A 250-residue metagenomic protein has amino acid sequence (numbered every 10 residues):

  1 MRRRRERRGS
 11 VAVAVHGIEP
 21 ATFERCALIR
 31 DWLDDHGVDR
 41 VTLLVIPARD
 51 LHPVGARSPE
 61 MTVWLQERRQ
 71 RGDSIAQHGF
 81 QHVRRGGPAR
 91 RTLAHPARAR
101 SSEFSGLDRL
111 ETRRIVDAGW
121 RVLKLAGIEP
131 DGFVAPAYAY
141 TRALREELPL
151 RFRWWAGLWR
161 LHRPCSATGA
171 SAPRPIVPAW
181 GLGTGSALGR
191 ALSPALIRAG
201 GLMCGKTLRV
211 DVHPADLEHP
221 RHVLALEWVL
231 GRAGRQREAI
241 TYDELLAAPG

Functional and structural regions predicted by a protein language model:
M1-S74, V223: Active-site beta->alpha N-cap acidic-glycine motif
R2-E6, V41-T42, W155-A156, T207 (+1 more regions): C-terminal domain-boundary segment and adjacent tail
V11-V15, V41-L43, I75-H78, P130-F133 (+4 more regions): Hydrophobic faces of well-ordered beta-strands that scaffold small-molecule active sites in alpha/beta enzyme cores
G17-R25, P47-E60, V83, V134-A143 (+3 more regions): Acidic-and-aromatic substrate-binding clefts and catalytic sites of carbohydrate-active enzymes
R68, D73-R90: Short, solvent-exposed beta-strand-terminating loops
P88-R109: Active-site gating loops and adjacent loop-to-helix segments of metal-dependent hydrolytic enzymes
F104-P178, V223: Catalytic domains of cell-wall/extracellular-matrix polysaccharide-remodeling enzymes, centered on de-N-acetylation
T168-P220: A conserved mid-domain beta-alpha-beta active-site/ligand-binding segment of alpha/beta enzyme cores
